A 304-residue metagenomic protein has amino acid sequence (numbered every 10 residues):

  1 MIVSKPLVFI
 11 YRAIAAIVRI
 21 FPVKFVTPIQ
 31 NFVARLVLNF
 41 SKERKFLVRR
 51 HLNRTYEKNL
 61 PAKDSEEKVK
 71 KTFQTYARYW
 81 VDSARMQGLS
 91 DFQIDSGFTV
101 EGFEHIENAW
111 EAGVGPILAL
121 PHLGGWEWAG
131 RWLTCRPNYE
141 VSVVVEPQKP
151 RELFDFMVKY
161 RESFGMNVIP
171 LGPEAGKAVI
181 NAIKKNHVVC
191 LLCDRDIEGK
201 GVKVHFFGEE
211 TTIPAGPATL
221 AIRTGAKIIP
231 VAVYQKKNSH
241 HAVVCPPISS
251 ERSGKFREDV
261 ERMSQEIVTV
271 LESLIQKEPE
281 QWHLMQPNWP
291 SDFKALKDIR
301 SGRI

Functional and structural regions predicted by a protein language model:
M1-L120, D155-F156, S163: Membrane-anchoring hydrophobic helices of lipid-metabolizing enzymes
I2, F40, K58, A62-K63 (+4 more regions): Non-catalytic C-terminal accessory region of glycerolipid acyltransferases and related lyso-lipid remodeling enzymes
K45, P150-R151, T211-P214: Active-site metal-coordination segments of metallo-dependent hydrolases
S83, H122-G124, E272-L274: Juxtamembrane/interfacial segments around transmembrane helices
S96-T99, P150, I169-P173, E210 (+1 more regions): A conditional alpha-helix N-cap/helix-loop micro-motif detector
A112-P173, G199-V202: Catalytic core of membrane glycerolipid acyltransferases/transacylases, capturing the structured, soluble-facing
